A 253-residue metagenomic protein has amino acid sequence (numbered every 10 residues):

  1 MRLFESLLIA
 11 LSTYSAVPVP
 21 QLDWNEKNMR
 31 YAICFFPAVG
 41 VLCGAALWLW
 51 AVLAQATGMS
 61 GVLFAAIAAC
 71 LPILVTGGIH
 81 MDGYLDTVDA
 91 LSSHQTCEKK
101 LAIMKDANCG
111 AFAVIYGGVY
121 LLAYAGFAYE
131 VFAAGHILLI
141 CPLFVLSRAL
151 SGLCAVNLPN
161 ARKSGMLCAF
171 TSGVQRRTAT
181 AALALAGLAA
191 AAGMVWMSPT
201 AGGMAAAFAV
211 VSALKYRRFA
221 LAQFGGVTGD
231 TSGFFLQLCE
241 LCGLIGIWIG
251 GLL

Functional and structural regions predicted by a protein language model:
M1-G77, S92-K99, D106-L253: Hydrophobic alpha-helical transmembrane segments
H80: Histidine-centered active-site/metal-ligand motif
D89: Catalytic acidic motif of RecA-like/P-loop NTPases
